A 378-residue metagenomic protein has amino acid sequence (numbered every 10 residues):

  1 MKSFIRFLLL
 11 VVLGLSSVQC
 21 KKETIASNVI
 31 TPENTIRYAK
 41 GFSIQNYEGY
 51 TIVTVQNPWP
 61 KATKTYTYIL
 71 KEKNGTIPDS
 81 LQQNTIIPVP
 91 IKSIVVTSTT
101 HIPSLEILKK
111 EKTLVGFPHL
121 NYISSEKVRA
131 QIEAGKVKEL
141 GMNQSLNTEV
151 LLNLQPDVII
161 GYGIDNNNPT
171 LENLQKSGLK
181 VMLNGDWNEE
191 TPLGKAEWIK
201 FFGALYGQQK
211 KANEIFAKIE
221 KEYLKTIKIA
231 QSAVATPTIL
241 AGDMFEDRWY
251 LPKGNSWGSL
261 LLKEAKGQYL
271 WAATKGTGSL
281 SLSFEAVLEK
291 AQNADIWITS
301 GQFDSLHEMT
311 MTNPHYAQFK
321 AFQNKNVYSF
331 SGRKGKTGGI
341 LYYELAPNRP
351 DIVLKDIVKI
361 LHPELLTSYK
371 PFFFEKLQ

Functional and structural regions predicted by a protein language model:
M1-S27, I357: Bacterial Sec-dependent N-terminal signal peptides
C20-Q378: N-terminal ligand-binding lobe of clamshell/alpha-beta domains
